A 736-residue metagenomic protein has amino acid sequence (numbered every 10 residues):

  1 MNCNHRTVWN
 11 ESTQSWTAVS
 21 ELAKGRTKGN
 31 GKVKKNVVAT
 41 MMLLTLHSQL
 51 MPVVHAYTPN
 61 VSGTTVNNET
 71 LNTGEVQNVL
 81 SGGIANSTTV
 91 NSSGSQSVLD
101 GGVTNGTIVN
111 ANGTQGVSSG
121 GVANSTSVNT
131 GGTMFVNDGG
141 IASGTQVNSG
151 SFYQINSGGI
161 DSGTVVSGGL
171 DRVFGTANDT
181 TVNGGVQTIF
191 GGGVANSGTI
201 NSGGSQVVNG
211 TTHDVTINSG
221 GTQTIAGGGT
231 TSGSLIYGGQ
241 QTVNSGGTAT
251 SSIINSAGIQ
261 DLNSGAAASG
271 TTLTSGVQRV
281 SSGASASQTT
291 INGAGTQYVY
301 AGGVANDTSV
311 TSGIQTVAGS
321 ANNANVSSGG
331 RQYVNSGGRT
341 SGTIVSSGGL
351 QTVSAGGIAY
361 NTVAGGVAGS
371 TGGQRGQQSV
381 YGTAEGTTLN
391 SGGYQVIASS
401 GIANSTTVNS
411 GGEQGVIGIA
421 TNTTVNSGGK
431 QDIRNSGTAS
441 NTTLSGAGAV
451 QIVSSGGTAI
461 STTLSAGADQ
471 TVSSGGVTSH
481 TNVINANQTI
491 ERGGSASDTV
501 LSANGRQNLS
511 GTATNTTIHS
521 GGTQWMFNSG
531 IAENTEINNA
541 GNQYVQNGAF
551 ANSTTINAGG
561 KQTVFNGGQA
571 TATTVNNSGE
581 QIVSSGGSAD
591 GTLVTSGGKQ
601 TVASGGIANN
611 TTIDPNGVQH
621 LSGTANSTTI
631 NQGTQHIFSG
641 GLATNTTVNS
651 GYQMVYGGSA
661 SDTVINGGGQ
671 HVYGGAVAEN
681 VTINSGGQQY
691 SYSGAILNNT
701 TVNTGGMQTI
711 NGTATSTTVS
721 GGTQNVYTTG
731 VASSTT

Functional and structural regions predicted by a protein language model:
M1-T736: Long, low-complexity, polar and repeat-rich extracellular regions of very large Gram-negative surface proteins
